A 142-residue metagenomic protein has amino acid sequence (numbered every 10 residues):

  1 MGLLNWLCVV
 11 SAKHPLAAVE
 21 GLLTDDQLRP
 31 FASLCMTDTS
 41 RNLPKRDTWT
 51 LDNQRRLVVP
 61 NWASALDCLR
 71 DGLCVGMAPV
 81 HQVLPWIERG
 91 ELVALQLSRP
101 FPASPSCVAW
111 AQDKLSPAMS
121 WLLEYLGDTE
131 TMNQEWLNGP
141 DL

Functional and structural regions predicted by a protein language model:
M1-L73, V80-P102, E124-L142: C-terminal regulatory
V9-H14, P105-P117: A bilobed periplasmic-binding-protein/Venus flytrap-type ligand-binding module shared by bacterial periplasmic
A78-P79, A118: Replace "coordinates the UDP/GDP/TDP-sugar" with "coordinates nucleotide-activated sugar donors
